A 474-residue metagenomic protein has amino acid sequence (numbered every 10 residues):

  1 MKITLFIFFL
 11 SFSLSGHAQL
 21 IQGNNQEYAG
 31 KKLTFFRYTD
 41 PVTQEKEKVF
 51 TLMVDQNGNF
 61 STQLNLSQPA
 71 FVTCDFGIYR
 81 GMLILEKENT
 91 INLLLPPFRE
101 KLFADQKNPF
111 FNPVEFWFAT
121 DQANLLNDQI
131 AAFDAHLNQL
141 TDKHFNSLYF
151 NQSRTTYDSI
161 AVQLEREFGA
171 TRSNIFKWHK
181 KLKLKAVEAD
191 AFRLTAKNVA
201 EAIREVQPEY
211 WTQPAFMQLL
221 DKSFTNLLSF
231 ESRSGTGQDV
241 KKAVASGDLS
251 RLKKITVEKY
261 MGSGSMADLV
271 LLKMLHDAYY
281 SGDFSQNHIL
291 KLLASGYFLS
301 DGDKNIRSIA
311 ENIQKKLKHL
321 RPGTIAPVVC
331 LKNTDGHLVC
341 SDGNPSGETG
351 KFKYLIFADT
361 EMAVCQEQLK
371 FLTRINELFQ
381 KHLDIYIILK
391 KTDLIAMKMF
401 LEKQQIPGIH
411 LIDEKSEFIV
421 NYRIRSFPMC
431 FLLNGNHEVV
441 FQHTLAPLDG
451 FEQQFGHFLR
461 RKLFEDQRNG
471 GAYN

Functional and structural regions predicted by a protein language model:
M1-G23, Q442, N474: Bacterial Sec-dependent N-terminal signal peptides
Q19-R172, D190, T195-A202: A non-transmembrane, solvent-exposed segment enriched in polar/low-complexity residues
L252-I325, N474: N-terminal targeting signals for export/organelle localization
N305-P345, Q453-Q454, R460-N474: N-terminal "domain-start" segment that seeds a small globular fold
V339-L372: Short active-site neighborhood of thiol/selenol oxidoreductases, capturing the structured segment around
E361-Q404, E414-V420: Structural microenvironment flanking redox-active thiols in thiol-disulfide oxidoreductases
L401-N436: Short, internal strand/loop/helix patches that form the active-site neighborhood or redox-interaction surface
S426-F427, G435-Q467: Non-catalytic, surface beta->alpha helical segment in thiol-disulfide oxidoreductase systems
